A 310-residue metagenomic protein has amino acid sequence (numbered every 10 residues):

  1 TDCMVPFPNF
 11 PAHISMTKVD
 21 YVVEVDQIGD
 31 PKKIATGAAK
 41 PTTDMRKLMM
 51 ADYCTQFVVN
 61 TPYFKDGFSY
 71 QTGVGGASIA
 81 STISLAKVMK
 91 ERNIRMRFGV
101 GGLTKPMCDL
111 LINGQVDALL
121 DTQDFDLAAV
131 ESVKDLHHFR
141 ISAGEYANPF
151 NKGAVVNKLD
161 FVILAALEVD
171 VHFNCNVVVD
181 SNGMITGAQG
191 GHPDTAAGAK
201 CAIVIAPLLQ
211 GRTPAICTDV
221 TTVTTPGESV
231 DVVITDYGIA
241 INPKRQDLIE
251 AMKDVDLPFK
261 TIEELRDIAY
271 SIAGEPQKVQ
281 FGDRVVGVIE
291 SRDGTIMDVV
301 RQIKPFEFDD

Functional and structural regions predicted by a protein language model:
T1-S69, T82-M89, N93-R97, P106-C108 (+1 more regions): Conserved phosphate- and dinucleotide-binding cores of soluble alpha/beta proteins, encompassing both enzyme active
Q71-S81, G101: Glycine-rich beta-strand-to-loop/alpha-helix junction loops that act as flexible
